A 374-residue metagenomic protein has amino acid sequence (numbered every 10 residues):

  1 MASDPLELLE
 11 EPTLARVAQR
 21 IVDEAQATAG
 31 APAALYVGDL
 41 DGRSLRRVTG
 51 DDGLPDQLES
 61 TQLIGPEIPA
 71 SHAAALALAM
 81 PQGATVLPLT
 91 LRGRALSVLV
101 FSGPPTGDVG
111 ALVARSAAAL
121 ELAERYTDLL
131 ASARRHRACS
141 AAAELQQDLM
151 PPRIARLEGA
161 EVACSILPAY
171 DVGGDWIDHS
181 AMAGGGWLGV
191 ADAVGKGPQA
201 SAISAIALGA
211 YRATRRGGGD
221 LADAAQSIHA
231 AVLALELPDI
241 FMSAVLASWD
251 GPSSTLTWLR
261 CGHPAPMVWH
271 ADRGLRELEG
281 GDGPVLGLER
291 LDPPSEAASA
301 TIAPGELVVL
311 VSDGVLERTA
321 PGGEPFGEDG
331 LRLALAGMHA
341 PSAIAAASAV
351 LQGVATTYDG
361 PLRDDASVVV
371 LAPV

Functional and structural regions predicted by a protein language model:
M1-E24, D128, D148-M150, Y211-R215 (+1 more regions): Short regulatory/linker helices and ligand/cofactor-binding micro-motifs at input modules
M1-L54, P238: Helix-loop-beta substructure at the N-terminus of cytosolic sensory domains that couple signal/ligand detection
A29-A31, C139-P151, E158, A200-P284 (+3 more regions): Catalytic core of PPM/PP2C metal-dependent serine/threonine phosphatase domains
H72-L91: A short, aliphatic-rich beta-strand micro-motif
G83, M242, G280-G322, G360-R363: Acidic loop->beta-strand submotif enriched in PP2C/PPM serine/threonine phosphatases
G103-E121, I206-G209: Amphipathic alpha-helical "output/dimerization" segments
R115-G173: Regulatory cytosolic signal-relay segments
G197-G217, D282, E306-P361: Active-site-proximal, acidic helix/loop segment immediately C-terminal to a metal-coordinating Asp/Glu
